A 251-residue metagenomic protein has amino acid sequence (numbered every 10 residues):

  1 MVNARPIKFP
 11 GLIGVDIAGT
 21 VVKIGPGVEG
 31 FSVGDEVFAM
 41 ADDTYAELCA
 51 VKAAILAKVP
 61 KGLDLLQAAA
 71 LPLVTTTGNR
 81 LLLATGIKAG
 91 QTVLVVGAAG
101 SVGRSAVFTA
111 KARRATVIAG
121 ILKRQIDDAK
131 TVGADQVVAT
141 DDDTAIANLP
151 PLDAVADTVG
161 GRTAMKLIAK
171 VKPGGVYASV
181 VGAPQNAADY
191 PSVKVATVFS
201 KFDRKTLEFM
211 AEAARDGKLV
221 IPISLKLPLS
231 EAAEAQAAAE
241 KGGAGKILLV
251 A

Functional and structural regions predicted by a protein language model:
M1-A18, G242: N-terminal glycine-rich beta->alpha transition that marks the start or flank of a dinucleotide-binding site
M1-V2, A18-A41: A glycine-/small-residue-rich N-terminal strand-loop-strand element that serves as the cofactor-binding glycine loop
S32, K61-L66, G86-T92, P150: Short helix-loop-beta connector
A41-A53: A structural motif shared across PLP-dependent enzymes of the aminotransferase-like
L71-A139: Mid-domain Rossmann-like dinucleotide-binding core that forms the NAD(H)/NADP(H) cofactor-binding site
T116-I118, D127-A196: Glycine-rich cofactor phosphate-binding loops and adjacent beta1-alpha1 units of small-molecule cofactor enzyme domains
L207-A251: C-terminal hydrophobic helical "lid"/dimerization subdomain of Rossmann-like NAD(P)H-dependent oxidoreductases
